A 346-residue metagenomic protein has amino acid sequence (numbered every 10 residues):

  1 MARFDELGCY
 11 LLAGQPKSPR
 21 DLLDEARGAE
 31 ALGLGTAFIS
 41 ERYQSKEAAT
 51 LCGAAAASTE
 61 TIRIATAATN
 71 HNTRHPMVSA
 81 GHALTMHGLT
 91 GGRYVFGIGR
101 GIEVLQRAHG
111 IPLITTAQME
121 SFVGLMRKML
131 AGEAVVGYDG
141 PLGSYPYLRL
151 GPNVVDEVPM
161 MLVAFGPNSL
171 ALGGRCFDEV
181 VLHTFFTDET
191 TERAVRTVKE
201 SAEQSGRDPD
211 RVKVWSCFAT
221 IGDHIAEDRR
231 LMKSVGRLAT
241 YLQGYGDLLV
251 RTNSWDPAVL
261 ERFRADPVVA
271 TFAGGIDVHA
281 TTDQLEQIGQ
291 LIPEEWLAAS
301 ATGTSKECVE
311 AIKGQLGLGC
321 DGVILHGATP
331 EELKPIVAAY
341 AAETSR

Functional and structural regions predicted by a protein language model:
M1-T66, V158: N-terminal beta1-alpha1-beta2 module of alpha/beta enzyme domains
A2, R27-A31, C52-R63, A83-Y94 (+3 more regions): Acidic (Asp/Glu)-rich catalytic clusters
D5-L11, A37-I39, R63-A67, Y94-I98 (+4 more regions): Hydrophobic faces of well-ordered beta-strands that scaffold small-molecule active sites in alpha/beta enzyme cores
E6-R20, T69-P76, V154-F165, T220-D223 (+1 more regions): Active-site mouth loops of central-metabolism enzymes
K17-A29, H82, A164-L172, T304-G314: Short, acidic/polar
S45-A54, F186-A202, E331-P335: Active-site-adjacent beta->alpha loops and helix N-cap segments on the catalytic face of soluble alpha/beta enzymes
A48-T69, T73, F122, M129 (+2 more regions): Alpha-helix-loop-beta-strand connector modules within alpha/beta enzyme cores
L113-L150, T191, R196, E200-G314 (+1 more regions): An alpha-helical appendage that flanks or caps ligand/catalytic pockets
